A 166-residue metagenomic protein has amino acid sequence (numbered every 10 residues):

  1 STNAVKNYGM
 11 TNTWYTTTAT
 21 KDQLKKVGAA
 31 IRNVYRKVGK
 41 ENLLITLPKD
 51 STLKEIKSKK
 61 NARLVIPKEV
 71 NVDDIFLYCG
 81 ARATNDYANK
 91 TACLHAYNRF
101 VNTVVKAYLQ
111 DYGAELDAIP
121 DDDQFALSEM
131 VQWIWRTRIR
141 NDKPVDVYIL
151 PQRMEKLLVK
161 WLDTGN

Functional and structural regions predicted by a protein language model:
S1-N166: ASCE RecA-like P-loop NTPase motor cores that couple ATP hydrolysis to mechanical translocation on nucleic acids
